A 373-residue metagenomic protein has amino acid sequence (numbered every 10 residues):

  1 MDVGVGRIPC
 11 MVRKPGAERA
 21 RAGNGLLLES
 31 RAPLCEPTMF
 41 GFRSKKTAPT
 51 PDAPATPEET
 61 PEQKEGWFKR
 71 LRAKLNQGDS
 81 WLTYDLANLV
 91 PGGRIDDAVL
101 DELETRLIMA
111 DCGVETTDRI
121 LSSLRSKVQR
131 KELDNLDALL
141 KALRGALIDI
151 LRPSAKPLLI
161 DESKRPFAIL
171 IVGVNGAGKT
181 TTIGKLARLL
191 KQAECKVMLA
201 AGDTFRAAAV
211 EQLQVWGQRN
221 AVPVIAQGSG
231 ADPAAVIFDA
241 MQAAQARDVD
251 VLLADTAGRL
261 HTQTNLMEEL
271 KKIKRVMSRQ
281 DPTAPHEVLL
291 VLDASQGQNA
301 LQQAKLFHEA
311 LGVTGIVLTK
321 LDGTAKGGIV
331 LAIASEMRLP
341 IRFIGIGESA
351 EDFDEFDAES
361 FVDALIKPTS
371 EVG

Functional and structural regions predicted by a protein language model:
G4-K156, S163-L170, Q192, R219 (+2 more regions): Non-catalytic terminal/linker segments enriched in charged/polar, low-complexity residues
E115, I148-G373: P-loop/Walker A NTP-binding module and the surrounding RecA-like catalytic core of P-loop NTPases
